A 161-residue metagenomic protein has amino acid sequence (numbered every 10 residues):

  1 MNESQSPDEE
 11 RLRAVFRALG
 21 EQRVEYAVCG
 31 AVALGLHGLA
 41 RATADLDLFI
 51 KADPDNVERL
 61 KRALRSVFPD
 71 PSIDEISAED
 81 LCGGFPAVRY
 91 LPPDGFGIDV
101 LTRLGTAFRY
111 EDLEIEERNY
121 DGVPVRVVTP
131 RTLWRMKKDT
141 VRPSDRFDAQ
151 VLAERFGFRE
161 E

Functional and structural regions predicted by a protein language model:
M1-E161: Compositionally biased terminal segments of proteins
